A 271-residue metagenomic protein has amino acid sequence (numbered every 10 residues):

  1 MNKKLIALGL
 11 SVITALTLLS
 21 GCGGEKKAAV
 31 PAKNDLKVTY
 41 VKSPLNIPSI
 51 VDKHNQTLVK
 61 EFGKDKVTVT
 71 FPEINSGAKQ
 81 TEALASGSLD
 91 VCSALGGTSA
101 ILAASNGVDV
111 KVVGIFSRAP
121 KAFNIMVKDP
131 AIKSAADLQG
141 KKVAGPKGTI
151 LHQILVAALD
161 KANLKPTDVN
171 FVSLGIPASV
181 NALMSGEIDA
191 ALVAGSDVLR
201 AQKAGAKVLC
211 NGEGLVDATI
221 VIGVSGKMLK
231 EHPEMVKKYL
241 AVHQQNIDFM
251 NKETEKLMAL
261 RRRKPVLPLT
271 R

Functional and structural regions predicted by a protein language model:
M1-D35: Short, low-complexity disordered leader/linker segments with a strong preference for bacterial N-terminal type II
A29-K33, V127-K142, M228-K237: Flexible hinge/capping segments at coil-to-helix
P31, D35-H54, G148: Extracytoplasmic "Venus flytrap"
P31-K37, K60-E73, S88, K161-S173 (+2 more regions): A local structural motif
S43-E73, A78, L102-N106, Q153-D160: Short, polar/charged alpha-helical segment
F71-E82, L95-G97, L164, V169-S185: Short helix-initiation/N-cap motifs at beta->coil->alpha
A85-L95, V108-V110, K141-K142, M184-V193 (+1 more regions): Alpha-to-beta junction loops
T98, F171-V172, P177-P265: Pocket-lining segment of extracytoplasmic ligand-binding domains
